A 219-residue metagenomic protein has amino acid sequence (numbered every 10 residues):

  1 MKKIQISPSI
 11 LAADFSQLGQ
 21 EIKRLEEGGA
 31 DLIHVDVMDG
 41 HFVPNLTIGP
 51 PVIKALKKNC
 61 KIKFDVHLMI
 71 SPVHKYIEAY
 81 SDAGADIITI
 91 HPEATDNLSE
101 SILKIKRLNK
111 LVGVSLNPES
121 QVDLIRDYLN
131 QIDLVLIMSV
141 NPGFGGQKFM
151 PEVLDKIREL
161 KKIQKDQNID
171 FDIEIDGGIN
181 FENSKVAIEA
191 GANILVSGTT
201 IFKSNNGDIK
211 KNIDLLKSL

Functional and structural regions predicted by a protein language model:
M1-T89, E93-N97, K104, V112 (+8 more regions): Conserved N-terminal beta1-alpha1 strand-loop-helix module at the mouth
I6, I175, V196-S197: A structural signal for the hydrophobic beta-strands that form the central parallel beta-sheet of Rossmann-like
H34, E174-I175: Generic enzyme active-site microenvironment
I102, S120: Predominantly soluble domains enriched in secretory-pathway, periplasmic, or organellar proteins
V140-P142: Short glycine-rich anion-binding loops that position phosphate/pyrophosphate groups of nucleotides and phosphorylated
G178-A190: Acidic, divalent-metal-coordinating active-site segment for phosphoryl/phosphodiester hydrolysis, typified by short
A192-S197, I201-K203: Acidic, Mg2+-coordinating phosphoryl-transfer loop and its flanking beta/alpha structural elements, shared across
